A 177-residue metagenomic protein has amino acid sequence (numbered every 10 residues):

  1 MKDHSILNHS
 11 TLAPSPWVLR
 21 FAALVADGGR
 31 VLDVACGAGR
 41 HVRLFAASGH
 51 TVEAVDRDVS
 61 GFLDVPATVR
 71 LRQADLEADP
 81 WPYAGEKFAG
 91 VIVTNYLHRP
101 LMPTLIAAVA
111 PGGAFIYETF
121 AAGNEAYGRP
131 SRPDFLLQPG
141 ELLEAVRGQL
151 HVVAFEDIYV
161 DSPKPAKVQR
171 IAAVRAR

Functional and structural regions predicted by a protein language model:
T11-G28: Conserved alpha-helix/loop element of class I SAM-dependent methyltransferases that forms part of the SAM/SAH-binding
A35-G37: Class I SAM-dependent methyltransferase "Motif I" SAM/SAH-binding loop
G39-A78: Class I SAM-dependent methyltransferase SAM/SAH-binding core
W81-G90: A short acidic, Gly/Pro-enriched loop at the edge of an enzyme's catalytic core that lines a small-molecule cofactor
V109-A110: Helix-to-beta-strand junctions that scaffold the AdoMet/dcAdoMet cofactor pocket in Class I SAM-dependent enzymes
G113-A121: Conserved beta-strand signature within the Rossmann-like core of class I S-adenosyl-L-methionine
D134-Q149: Short alpha-helix
V160-R177: Core SAM-dependent methyltransferase catalytic element
